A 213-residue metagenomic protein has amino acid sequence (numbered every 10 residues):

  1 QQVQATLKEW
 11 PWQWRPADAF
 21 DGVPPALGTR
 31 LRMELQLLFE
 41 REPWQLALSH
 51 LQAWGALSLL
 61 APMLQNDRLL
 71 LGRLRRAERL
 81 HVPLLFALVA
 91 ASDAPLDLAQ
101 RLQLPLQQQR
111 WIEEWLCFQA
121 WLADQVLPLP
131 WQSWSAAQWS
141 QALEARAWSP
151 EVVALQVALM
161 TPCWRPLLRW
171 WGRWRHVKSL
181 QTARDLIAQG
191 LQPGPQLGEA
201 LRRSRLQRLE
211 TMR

Functional and structural regions predicted by a protein language model:
Q1, L51, L116, A120 (+1 more regions): A residue-level signal for conserved active-site and pocket-lining positions in enzyme catalytic cores
Q1-D97, K178-T182, G194-R208, M212-R213: Glycine- and charge-enriched loop/helix tracts that form the active or gating conduit in phosphate/cation-handling
Q13-A19, A53, P150-L155, P166-W171: Short, functional N-terminal and low-complexity linear motifs
V23, E40, L57-M160, P166: Divalent metal-dependent catalytic cores for phosphoryl transfer on phosphate-bearing substrates
L159-R203: C-terminal accessory/binding modules appended to enzymatic or scaffolding proteins
